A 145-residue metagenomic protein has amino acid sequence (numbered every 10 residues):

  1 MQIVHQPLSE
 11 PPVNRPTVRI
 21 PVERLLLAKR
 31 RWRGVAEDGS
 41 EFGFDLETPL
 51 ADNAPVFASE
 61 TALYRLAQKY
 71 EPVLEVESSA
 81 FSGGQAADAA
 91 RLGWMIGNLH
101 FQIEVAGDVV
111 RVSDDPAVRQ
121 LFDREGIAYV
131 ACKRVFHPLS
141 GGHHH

Functional and structural regions predicted by a protein language model:
M1-N14, R111-H145: Helix-rich terminal scaffold detector
M1-P49: Intrinsically disordered, low-complexity, positively charged segments
V22-E23, R31-G34, A62-K69, L92-I103: Short, flexible, solvent-exposed loop/turn segments with mixed acidic/basic and small polar residues
D38-S40, E60-A62, P72: Short acidic/polar mixed-charge low-complexity motifs
V56-A58: A generic structural signal for residues embedded in beta-strands
R65-A80: Short glycine-/aliphatic-rich beta-strand segments at the starts of folded cytosolic domains
A80-Y129: Conserved, well-structured core segments that form or line functional sites
